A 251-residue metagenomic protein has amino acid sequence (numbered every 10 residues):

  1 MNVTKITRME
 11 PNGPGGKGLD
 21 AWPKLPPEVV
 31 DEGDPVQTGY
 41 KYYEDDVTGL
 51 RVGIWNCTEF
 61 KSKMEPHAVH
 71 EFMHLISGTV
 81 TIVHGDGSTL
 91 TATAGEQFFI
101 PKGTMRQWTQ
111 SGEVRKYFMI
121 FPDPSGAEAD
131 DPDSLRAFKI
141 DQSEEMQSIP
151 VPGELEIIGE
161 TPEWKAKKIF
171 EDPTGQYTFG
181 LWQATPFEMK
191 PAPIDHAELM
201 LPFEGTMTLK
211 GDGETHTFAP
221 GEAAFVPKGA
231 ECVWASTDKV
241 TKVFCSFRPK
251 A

Functional and structural regions predicted by a protein language model:
M1-G49, S125-Q176: A short, N-terminal "cap"/entry segment at the start of jelly-roll beta-barrel domains of the cupin/DSBH fold
V36-Y42, G49-H67, K102, K165-K168 (+3 more regions): Conserved short histidine dyad/triad with adjacent acidic residue
V52-I54, F72, Q97-F99, F179-L181 (+2 more regions): Conserved hydrophobic/aromatic beta-strand scaffold that supports enzyme active sites
M64, I82, K116-M119, P191 (+2 more regions): Short hydrophobic/aromatic-rich beta-strand segments that constitute the beta-sheet cores of beta-sandwich/beta-barrel
P66-I82, P193-L209: Short, conserved beta-strand element in jelly-roll/cupin
A68-A129: Extended, hydrophobic interaction surfaces within ordered domains
D86-K102, D212-G229: Short acidic-glycine-tyrosine-enriched beta hairpin
K102-A127, A219, K228-A251: Ligand-binding loop in jelly-roll beta-barrel domains
